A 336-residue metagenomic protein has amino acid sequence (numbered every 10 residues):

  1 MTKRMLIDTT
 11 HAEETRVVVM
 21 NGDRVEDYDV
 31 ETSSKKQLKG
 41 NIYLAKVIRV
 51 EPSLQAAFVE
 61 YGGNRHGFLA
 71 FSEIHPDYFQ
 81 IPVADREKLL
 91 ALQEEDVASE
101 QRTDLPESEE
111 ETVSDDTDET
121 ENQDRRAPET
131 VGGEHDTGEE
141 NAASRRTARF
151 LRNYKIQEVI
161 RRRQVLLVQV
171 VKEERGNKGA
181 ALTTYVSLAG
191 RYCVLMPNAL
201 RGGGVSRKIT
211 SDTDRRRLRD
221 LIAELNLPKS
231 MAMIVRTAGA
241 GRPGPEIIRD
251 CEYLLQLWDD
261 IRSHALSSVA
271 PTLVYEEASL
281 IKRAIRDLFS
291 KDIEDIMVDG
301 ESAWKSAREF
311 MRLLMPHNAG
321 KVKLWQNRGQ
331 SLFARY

Functional and structural regions predicted by a protein language model:
M1-Y336: DE-rich acidic low-complexity regions and acidic surface loops
